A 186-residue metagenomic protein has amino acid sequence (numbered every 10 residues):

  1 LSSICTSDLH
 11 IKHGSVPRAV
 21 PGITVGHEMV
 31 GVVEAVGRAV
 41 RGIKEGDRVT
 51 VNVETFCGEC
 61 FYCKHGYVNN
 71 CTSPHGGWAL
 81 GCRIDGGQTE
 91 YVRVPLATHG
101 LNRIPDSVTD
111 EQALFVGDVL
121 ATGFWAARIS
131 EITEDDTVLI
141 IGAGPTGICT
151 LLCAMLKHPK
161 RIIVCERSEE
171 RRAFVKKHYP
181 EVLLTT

Functional and structural regions predicted by a protein language model:
L1-S2, H13-K64, P105-V108: Glycine-rich beta-strand-centered segment in the early N-terminal region that forms part of a ligand/cofactor-binding
S2-S3, G144: Proline-glycine-enriched beta-turn/loop adjacent to the NAD(P) cofactor-binding site in Rossmann-like oxidoreductases
C5, G42-I43, V53-N102, D106: Cysteine-cluster motifs in flexible loop/terminal segments that predominantly coordinate metals
S7-H13: Cytochrome P450 core scaffold surrounding the K-helix E-X-X-R motif and the conserved "meander" helix-loop region
D8, G31-V33, G46, C60 (+4 more regions): Buried hydrophobic positions in well-ordered alpha/beta secondary-structure cores of metabolic enzymes
H10, H27, W125: Histidine-centered active-site/metal-ligand motif
V25, V94, V116-D118: Conserved SAM-binding loop and adjacent beta-strand
R103-T186: Mid-domain Rossmann-like dinucleotide-binding core that forms the NAD(H)/NADP(H) cofactor-binding site
